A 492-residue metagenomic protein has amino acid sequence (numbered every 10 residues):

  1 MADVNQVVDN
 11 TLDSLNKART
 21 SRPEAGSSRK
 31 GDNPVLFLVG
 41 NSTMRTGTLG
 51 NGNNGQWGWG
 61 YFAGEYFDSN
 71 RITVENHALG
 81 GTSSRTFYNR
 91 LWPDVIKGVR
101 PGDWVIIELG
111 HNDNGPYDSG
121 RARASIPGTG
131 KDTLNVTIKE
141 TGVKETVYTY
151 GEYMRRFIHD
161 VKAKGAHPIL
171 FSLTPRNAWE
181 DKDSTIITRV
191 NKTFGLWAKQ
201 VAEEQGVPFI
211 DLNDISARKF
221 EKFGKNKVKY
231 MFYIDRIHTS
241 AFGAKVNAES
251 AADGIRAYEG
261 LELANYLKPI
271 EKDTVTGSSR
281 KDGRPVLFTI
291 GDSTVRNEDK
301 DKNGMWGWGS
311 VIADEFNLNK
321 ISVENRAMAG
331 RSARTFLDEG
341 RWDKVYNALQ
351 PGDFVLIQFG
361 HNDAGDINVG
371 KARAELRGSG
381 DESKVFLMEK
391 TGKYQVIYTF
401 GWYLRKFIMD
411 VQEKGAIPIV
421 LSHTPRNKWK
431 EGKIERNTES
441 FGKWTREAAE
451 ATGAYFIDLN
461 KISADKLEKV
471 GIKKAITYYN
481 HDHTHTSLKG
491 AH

Functional and structural regions predicted by a protein language model:
N5-A78, P93-V105, S125, G277-M328 (+2 more regions): Serine-esterase "nucleophile elbow" of acetyl-processing enzymes
V7-D13, A251-G277: A recurrent domain-boundary module in secreted/ectodomain proteins
M44, L79-S84, N112, V295 (+2 more regions): Short active-site-proximal "capping" loops at secondary-structure junctions
T48-G52, K182-R189, D299-N303, F336-L337 (+1 more regions): Short, solvent-exposed loop/turn segments at secondary-structure boundaries
G81-R85, I186-I187, R331-T335, I397 (+1 more regions): Short, flexible loop segments at the rims of nucleotide/cofactor-binding pockets, characterized by
S83-D94, S332-K344: N-terminal post-signal-peptidase region of extra-cytosolic proteins
D94-A241, K245, A252-G260, A264-N265 (+2 more regions): Alpha-helical cap/lid subdomain in secreted, periplasmic, or secretory-pathway luminal O-acyl-processing enzymes
